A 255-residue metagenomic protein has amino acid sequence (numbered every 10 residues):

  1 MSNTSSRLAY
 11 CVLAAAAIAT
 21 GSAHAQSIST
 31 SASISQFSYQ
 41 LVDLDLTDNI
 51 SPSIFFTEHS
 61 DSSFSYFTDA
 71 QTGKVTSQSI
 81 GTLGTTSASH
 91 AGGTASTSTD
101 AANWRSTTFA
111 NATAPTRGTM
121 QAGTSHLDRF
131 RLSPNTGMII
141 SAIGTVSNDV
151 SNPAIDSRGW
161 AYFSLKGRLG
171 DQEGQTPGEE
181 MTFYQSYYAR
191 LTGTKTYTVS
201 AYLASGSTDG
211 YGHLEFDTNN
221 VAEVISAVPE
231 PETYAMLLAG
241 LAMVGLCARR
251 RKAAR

Functional and structural regions predicted by a protein language model:
S5-S29, D217-A248: Short, threonine-centered small-residue motifs that mark membrane-proximal processing/anchoring sites and TM-junction
Q26-A227: Helix-boundary and membrane-interface capping/anchor signal
R251-R255: Short, charged juxtamembrane terminal tails flanking transmembrane helices
